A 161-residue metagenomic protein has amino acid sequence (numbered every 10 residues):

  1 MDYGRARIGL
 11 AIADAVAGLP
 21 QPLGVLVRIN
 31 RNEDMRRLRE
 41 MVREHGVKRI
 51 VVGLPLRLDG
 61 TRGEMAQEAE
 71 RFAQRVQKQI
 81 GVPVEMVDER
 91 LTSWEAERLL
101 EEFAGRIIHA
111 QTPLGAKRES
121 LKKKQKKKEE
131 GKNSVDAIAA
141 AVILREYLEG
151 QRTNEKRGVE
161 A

Functional and structural regions predicted by a protein language model:
M1-D2: Two-metal-ion RNase H-like nuclease active-site motif
R5-A161: Phosphate- and other anionic-substrate recognition elements at nucleic-acid/protein interfaces
